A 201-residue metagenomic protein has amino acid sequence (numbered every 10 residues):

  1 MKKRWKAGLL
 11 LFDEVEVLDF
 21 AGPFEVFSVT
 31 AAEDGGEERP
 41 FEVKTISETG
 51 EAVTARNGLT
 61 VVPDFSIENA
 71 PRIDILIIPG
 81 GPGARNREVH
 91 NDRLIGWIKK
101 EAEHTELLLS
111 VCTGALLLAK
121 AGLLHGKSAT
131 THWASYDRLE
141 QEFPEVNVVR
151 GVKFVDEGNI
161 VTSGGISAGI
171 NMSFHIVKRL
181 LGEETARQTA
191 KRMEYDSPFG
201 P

Functional and structural regions predicted by a protein language model:
M1-L108, A115-K120, D137-E142, V148-G151 (+1 more regions): Extended, subdomain-level signal for the structured scaffold at the beginning of enzyme domains
L11, T131, G164: Small/polar loops that bind or transfer phosphate-bearing groups
L108-L109, A129: A short beta-strand/loop micro-motif in the catalytic core of glycosyltransferases that engages the nucleotide-sugar
L123-Q141: Short, glycine-/small-residue-rich phosphate/pyrophosphate-handling segment
V155-D156: Generic beta-strand structural signal
I160: Conserved catalytic/binding loops enriched for acidic/polar residues
G165-G169: Short acidic alpha-helix initiation/capping motifs at coil-to-helix transition points, especially at protein N-termini
